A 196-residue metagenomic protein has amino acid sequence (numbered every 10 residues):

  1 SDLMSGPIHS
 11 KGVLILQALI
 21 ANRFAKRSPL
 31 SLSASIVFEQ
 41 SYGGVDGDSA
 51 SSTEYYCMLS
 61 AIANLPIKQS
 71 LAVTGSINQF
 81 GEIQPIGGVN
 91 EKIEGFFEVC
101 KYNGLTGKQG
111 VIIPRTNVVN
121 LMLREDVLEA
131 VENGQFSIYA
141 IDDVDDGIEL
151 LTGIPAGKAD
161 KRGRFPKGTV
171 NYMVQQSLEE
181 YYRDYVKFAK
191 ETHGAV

Functional and structural regions predicted by a protein language model:
S1-V196: Peripheral, non-AAA+ core regions of ATP-driven protein-machinery
